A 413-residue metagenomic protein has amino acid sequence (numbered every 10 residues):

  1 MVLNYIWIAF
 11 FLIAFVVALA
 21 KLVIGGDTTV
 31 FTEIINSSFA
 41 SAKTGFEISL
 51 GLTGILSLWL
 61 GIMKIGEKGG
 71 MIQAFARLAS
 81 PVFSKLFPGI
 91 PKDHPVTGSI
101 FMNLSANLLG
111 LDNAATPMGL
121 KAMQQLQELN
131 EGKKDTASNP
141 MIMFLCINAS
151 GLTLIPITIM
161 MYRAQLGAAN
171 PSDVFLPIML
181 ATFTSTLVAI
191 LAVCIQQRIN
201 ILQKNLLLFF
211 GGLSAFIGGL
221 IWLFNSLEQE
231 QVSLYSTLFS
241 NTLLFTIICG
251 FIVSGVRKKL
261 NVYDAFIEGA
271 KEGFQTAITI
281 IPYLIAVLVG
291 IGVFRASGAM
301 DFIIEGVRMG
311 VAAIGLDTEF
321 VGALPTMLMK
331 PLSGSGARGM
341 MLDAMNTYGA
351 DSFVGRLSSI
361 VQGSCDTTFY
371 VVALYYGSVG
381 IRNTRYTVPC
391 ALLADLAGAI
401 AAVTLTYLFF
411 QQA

Functional and structural regions predicted by a protein language model:
M1-G54, M161-R295, A312-I314, Y386-A413: Signature of multi-pass transmembrane helix bundles
Y5, E33, G45, H94 (+8 more regions): Hydrophobic alpha-helical context, especially transmembrane and signal-peptide helices
L12, W59, K68, L108 (+7 more regions): Short glycine/serine/threonine-biased micro-segments
G26-T28, P88, L357, V361: Short, amphipathic, aromatic/basic-enriched membrane-interface segments that mark the entry/exit of transmembrane
F31-E128, K258-T347: Membrane-embedded alpha-helical segments and adjacent helix-loop junctions characteristic of multi-pass solute
N36-F39, F46, P95-T97, K133-M141 (+2 more regions): Hydrophobic alpha-helical segments, principally membrane-spanning helices and signal/leader peptides
A114-A115, A122-R163, A168-R198, L324-A413: C-terminal transmembrane helix pair
